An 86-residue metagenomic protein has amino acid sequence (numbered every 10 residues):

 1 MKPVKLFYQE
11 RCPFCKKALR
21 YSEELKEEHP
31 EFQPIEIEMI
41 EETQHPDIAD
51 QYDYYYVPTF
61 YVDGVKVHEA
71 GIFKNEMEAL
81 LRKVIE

Functional and structural regions predicted by a protein language model:
M1-E28: Local sequence-structure signature of Cys/Sec-based thiol-disulfide redox active-site neighborhoods
E10, Y52-D53, R82-E86: A general structural signal for short secondary-structure boundary/capping elements
K16-R20, Q51-Y52, I72: Generic recognition of short, well-ordered alpha-helical segments
L19-S22, H29-E31, V65, E76-E78: Non-catalytic interaction surface on structured domains
F32-P46: Thiol-based oxidoreductase modules, predominantly thioredoxin-like and allied folds used for disulfide exchange
Q51-Y61: Structural micro-motif
Y61-E86: Non-catalytic, surface beta->alpha helical segment in thiol-disulfide oxidoreductase systems
